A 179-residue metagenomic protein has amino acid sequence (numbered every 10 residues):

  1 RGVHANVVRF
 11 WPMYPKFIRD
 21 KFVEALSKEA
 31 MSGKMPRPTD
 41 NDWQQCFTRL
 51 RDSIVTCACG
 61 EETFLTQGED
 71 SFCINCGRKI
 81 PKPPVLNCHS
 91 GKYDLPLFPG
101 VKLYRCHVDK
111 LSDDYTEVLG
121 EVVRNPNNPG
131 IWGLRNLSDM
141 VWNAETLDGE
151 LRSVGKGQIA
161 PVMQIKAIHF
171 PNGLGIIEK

Functional and structural regions predicted by a protein language model:
R1-N41, Q45: C-terminal lobe helix-coil module of Hanks-type protein kinase domains
L50, I54-T56: Conserved helicase/translocase motor-coupling segment
T56-G60, F72-C76: Short cysteine-rich clusters marking metal-coordination/redox-active sites
E61-E69, K79-K82: Cys/His-rich microdomains that often coordinate metals
K82-R124: N-terminal beta-hairpin/loop module of FHA
L134-S138: Asparagine-centered strand-capping/turn motif at beta-strand->loop junctions
M140-W142: Short, solvent-exposed loop/linker segments at beta-strand-coil boundaries, enriched for Pro/Gly and Ser/Thr
A144-K179: C-terminal boundary/linker segments immediately following FHA domains
